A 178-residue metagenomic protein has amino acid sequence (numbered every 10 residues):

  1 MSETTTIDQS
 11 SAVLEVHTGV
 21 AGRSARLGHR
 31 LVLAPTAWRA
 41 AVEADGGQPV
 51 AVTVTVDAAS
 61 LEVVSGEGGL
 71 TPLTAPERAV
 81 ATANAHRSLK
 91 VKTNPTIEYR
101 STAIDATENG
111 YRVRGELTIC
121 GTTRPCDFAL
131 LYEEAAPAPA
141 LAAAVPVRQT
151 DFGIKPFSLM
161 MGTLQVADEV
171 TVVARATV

Functional and structural regions predicted by a protein language model:
M1-V178: Low-complexity, acidic/polar, glycine-enriched regions of mature
